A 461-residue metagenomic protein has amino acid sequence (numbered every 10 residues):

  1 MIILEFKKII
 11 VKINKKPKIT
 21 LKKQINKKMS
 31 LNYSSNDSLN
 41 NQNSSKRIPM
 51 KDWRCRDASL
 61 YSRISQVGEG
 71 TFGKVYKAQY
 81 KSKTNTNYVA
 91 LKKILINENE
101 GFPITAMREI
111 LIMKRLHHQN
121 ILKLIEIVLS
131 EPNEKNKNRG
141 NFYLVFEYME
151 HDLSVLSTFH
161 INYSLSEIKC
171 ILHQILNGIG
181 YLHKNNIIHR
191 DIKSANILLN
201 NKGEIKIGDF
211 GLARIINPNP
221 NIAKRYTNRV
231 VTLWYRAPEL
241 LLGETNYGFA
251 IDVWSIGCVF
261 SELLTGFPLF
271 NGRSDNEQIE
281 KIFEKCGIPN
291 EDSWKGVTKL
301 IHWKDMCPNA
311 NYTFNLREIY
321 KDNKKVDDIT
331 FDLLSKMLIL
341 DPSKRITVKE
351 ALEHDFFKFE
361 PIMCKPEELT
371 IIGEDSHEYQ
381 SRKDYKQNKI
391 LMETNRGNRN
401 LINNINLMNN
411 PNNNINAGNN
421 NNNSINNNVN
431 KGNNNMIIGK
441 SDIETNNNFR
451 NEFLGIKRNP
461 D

Functional and structural regions predicted by a protein language model:
I64-T71, V75: Protein kinase glycine-rich loop
K74-I96: Glycine-rich ATP phosphate-binding loop
H118-V128: Conserved HxN/HPN-centered segment at the entrance to the catalytic loop of eukaryotic protein kinase-like domains
R139-D152: Conserved short submotifs of the Hanks-type protein kinase catalytic core that shape the nucleotide-binding pocket
I171-L172: Activation segment signature within eukaryotic-like protein kinase domains
I288-S335: C-terminal lobe substrate-recognition/regulatory segment of protein kinase catalytic domains
I362-N406, I437-P460: C-terminal intrinsically disordered, low-complexity extensions immediately downstream of enzyme catalytic cores
